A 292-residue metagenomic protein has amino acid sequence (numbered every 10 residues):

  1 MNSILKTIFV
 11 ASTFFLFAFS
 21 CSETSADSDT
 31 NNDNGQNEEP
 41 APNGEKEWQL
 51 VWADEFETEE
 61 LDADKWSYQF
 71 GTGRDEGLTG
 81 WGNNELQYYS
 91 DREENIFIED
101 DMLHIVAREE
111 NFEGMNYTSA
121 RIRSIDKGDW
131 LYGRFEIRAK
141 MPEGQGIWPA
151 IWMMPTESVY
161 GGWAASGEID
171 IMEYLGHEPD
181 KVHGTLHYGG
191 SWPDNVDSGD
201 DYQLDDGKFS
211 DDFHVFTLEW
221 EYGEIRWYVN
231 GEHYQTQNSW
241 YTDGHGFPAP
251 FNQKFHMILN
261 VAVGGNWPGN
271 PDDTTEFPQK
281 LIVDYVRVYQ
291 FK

Functional and structural regions predicted by a protein language model:
M1-F9: Bacterial N-terminal signal peptides that target proteins for export
F14-F15: Short, linear, compositionally biased motifs with a strong N-terminal bias
A18-S20: C-terminal motif of bacterial Sec signal peptides marking the signal peptidase cleavage site
E23: Short, conserved catalytic or interaction motifs in soluble domains
A26-K292: GH16 jelly-roll
